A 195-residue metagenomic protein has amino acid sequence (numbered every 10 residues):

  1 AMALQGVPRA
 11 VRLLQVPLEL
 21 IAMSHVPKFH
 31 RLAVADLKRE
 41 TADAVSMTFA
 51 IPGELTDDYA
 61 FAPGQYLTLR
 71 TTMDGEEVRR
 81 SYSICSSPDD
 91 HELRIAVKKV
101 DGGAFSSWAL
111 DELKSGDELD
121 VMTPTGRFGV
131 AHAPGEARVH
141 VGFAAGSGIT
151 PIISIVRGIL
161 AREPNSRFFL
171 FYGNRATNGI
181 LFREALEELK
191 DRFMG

Functional and structural regions predicted by a protein language model:
A1, S107-G195: FNR/FR-type flavoprotein reductase catalytic core
A1-H25: A eukaryote-biased signal for short, well-structured alpha-helical docking elements
A3, V7, P52-G53, G103 (+2 more regions): Short, structured coil/loop segments at alpha-helix boundaries
Q5-G6, R39-E40, R157-L160: Short hydrophobic/aromatic-rich motifs at helix boundaries and adjacent loops
L18-E118, M122, R138, S166 (+2 more regions): Ferredoxin-reductase
